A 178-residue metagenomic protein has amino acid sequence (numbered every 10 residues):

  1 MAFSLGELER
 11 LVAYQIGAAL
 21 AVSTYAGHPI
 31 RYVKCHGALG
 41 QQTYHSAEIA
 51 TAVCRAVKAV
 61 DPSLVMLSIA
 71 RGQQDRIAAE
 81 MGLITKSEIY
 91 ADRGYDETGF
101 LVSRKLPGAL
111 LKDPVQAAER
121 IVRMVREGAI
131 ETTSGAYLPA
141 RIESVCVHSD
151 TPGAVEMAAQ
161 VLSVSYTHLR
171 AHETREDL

Functional and structural regions predicted by a protein language model:
M1-E9, T43-Y44, F100-K112: Glycine-rich tight-turn/loop motif centered on a GG-T
M1-Y25: Glycine/small-residue-rich loop that forms an oxyanion/phosphate-binding "nest" at active or ligand-binding sites
V33, V147: Conserved, mostly hydrophobic/aromatic
S46-A52: Charged helix-capping and loop-helix junction motifs
S63-A70: Catalytic beta/alpha-barrel core
Q73, I77, T85-V125, A129: Active-site rim beta-loop-alpha module in soluble metabolic enzymes
A154-Y166: C-terminal helical cap(s) of enzyme catalytic domains, especially alpha/beta-barrels
T167-T174: Conserved small/polar residues in nucleotide/adenosyl-binding loops
